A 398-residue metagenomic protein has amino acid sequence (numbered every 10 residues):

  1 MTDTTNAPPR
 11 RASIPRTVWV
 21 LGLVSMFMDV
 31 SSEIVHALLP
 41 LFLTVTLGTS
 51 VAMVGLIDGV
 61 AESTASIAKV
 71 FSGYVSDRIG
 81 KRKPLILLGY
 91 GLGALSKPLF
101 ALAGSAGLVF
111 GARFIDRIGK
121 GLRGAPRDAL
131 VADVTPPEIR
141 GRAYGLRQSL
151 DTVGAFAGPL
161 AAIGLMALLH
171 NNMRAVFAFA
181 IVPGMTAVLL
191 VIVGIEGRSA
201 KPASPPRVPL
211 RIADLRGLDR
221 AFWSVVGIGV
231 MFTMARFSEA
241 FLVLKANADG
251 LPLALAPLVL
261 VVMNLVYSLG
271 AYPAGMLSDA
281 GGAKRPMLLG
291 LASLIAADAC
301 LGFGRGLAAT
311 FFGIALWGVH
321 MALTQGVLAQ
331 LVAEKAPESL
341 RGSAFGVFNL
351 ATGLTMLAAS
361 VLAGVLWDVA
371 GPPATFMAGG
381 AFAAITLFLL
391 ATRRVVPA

Functional and structural regions predicted by a protein language model:
T2-R16, G197-I228: Juxtamembrane intracellular "pre-TM" segments in multi-pass secondary transporters
P8-E62, F222-V259: Helix-loop boundary and gating motifs at the non-cytosolic
L41-T46, A157-F177, A358-A374: Transmembrane alpha-helix termini and helix-breaking/packing motifs in multi-pass membrane transporters
A68-G80, M166, G270-G282, W367: Helix-to-loop junctions at the C-terminal end of transmembrane segments in multipass secondary transporters
R78-Y90, A280-L291: Cytoplasmic membrane-interface "Motif A"-like loop-to-helix N-cap segments of 12-TM Major Facilitator Superfamily
G91-G104, A292-R305: C-terminal ends and interior cores of transmembrane alpha-helices in multi-pass membrane transporters/permeases
A112-V153: Cytoplasmic helix-loop-helix junction between adjacent transmembrane helices in 12-TM secondary transporters
R174-I192, A374-A391: Symmetry-related core transmembrane helices of the 12-TM Major Facilitator Superfamily/SLC fold
